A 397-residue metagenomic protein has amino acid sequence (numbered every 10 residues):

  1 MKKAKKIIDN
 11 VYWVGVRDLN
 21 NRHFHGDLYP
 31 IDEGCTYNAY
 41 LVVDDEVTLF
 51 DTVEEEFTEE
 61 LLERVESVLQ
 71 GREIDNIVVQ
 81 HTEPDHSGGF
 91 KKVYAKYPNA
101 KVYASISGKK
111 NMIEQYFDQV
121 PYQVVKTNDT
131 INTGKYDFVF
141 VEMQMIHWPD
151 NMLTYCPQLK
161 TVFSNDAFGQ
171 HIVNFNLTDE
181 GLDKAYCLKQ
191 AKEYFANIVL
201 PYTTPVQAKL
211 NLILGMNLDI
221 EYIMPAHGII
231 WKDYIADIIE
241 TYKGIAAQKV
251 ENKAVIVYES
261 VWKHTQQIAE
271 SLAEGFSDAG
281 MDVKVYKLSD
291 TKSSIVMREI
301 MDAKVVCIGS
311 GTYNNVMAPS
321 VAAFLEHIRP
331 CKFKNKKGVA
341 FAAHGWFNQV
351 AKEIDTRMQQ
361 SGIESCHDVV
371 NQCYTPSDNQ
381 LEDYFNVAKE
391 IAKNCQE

Functional and structural regions predicted by a protein language model:
A4-V65, L153-C156, K160-S164, T265: Conserved beta-strand hairpin/beta-sheet module of binuclear metal-dependent hydrolase folds, prominently
K5-D9, Y103-N151, A208-K209: Metallo-beta-lactamase
D45, E56-Y103: Active-site metal-binding motif and surrounding structural segment of the metallo-beta-lactamase
E46-T48, N76, Y136, K160-F163 (+4 more regions): Structural motif
F50-T52, I74-T82, V102-I106, V162-N165 (+1 more regions): Active-site neighborhood of phospho(di)ester-bond hydrolases with catalytic His/Asp-centered motifs
H147-N151, L159, A167-P201, G244-K249: Active-site-proximal loop/helix segment associated with metal-binding centers of metalloenzymes
N174, A185-I223, G228-I230, S271-K284 (+2 more regions): FMN-binding flavodoxin-like domain, especially the glycine-rich phosphate-binding loop
V257-D278: Short, charged N-terminal beta->alpha structural module
